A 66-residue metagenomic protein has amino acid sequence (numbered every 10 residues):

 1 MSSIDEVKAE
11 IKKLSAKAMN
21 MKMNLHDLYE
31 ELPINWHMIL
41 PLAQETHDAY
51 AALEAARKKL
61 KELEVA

Functional and structural regions predicted by a protein language model:
M1-Y29: N-terminal acidic leader/helix
L28-V65: Short, charge-rich amphipathic interface segments used for partner binding and complex assembly
